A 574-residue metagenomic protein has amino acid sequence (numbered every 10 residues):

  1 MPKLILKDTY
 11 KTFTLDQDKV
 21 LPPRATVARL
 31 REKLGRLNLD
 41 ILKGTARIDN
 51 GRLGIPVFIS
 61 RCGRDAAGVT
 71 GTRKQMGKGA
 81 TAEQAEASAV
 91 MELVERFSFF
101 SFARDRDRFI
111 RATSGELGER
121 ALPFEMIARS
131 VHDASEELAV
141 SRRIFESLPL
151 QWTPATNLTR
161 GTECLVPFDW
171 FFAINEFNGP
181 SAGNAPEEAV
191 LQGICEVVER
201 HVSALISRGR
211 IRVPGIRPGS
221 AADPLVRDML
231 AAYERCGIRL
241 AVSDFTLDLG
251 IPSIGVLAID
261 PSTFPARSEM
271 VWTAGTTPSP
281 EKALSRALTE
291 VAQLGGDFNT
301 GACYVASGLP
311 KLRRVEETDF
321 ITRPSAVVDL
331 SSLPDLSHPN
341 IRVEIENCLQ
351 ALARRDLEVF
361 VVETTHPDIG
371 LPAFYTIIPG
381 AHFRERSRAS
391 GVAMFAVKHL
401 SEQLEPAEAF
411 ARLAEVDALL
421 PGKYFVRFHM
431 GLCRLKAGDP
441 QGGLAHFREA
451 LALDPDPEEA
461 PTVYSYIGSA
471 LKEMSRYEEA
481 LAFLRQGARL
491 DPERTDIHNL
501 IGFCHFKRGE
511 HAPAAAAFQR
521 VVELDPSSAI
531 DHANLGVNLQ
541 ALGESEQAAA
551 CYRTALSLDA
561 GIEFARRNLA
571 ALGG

Functional and structural regions predicted by a protein language model:
M1-R489, D496-F503, I530: Helix-biased "structured C-terminal domain" signature
R342-I345, A533, A549-Y552: Short amphipathic alpha-helical surface patches that serve as generic macromolecular interface elements
D439-R448, M474-Q486, K507-R520, L542-T554 (+1 more regions): Structural signature of tandem alpha-helical TPR/SEL1-like repeats, specifically the intra-repeat loop/turn
A460-Y466, F503, K507, V537 (+2 more regions): TPR/TPR-like alpha-solenoid helical repeat scaffolds
L471, L481-L484, L490, L524 (+4 more regions): Generic leucine side-chain signal with a strong bias for well-ordered alpha-helical environments
T495, S527-I530, A555, F564: Short linear motifs centered on Gly/Pro in flexible linkers and helix caps
A517, V522-L524, S528, H532: C-terminal luminal/periplasmic domains and tails of membrane-associated envelope-modifying transferases
